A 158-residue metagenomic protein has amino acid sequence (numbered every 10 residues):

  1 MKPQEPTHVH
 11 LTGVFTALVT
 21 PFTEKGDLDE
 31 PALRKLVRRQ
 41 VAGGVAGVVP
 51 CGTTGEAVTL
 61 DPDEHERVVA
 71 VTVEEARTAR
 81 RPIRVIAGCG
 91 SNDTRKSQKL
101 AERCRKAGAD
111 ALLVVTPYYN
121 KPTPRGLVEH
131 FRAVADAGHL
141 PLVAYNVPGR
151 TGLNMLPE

Functional and structural regions predicted by a protein language model:
K2-N154: Active-site beta->alpha loop and helix N-cap motifs at the rims of alpha/beta catalytic domains
P157-E158: Histidine/acidic residue-rich metal-binding segments in metalloenzymes
